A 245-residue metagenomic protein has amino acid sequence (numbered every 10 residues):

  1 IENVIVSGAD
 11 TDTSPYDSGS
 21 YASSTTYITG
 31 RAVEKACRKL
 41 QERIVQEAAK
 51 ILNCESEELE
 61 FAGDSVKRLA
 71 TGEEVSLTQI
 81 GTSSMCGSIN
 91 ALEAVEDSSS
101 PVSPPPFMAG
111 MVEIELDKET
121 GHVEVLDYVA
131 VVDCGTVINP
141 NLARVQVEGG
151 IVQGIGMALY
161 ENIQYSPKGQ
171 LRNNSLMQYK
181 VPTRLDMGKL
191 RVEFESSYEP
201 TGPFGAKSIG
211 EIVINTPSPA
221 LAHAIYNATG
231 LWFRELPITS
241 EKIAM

Functional and structural regions predicted by a protein language model:
I1-M245: C-terminal catalytic domains of large/alpha subunits in multi-subunit enzymes
